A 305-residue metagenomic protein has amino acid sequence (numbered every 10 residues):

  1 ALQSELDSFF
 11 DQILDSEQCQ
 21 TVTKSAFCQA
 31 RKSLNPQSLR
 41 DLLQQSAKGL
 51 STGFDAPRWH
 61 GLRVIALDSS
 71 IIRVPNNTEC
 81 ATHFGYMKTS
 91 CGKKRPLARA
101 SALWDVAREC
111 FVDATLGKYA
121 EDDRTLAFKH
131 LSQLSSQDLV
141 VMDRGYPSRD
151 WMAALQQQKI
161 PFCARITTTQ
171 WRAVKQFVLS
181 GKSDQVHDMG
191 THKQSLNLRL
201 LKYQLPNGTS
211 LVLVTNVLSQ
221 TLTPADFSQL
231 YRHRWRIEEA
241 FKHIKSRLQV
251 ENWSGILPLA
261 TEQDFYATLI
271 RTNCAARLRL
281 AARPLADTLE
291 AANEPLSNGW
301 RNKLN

Functional and structural regions predicted by a protein language model:
A1-L6, T21-V22, A26-F27, R31-L34 (+5 more regions): Single, function-defining residue in the core of a domain
G49: Solvent-exposed, charged/polar functional surfaces in cytosolic regulatory/catalytic domains
